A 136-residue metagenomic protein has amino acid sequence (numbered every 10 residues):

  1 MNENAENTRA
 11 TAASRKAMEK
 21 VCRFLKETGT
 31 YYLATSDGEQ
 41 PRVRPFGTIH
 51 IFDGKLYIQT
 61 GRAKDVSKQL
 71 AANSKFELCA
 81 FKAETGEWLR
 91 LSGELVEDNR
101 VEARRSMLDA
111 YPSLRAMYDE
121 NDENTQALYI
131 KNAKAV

Functional and structural regions predicted by a protein language model:
M1-Y31: Extreme N-terminal tail/first-helix region
N2-A13, R90-V136: Charged, gly/pro-rich active-site loop segments
N2-N7, Y32, G47-L56: Short, basic, glycine/proline-bearing loop/turn elements
S14-E19, T60, K64-V66, P112: Charged, amphipathic alpha-helical segments
R23-G38, F76-A80: A short, Trp-centered hydrophobic/proline-enriched beta-strand micro-motif
Q40, E84-E87: Short glycine/serine/proline-enriched coil/turn segments at secondary-structure junctions
I49-T85: A short mixed-secondary-structure module that forms the rim of ligand-binding clefts
